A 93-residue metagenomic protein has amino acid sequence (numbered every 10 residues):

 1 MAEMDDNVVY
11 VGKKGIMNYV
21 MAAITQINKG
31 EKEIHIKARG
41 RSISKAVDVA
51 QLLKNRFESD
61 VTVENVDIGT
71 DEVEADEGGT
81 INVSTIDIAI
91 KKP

Functional and structural regions predicted by a protein language model:
M1-E3, N28, E58-D60, T80: A generic structural signal for short, solvent-exposed coil/turn residues that cap or connect secondary-structure
M1-I27: Histone-fold modules and their flanking histone-like tails across chromatin and transcription assemblies
D6-V8, I24, E31-H35, D60-N65 (+1 more regions): Beta-strand-rich binding-surface signature of beta-sandwich/beta-barrel folds used to engage anionic ligands
Y10-K14, K37-G40, V47: Ordered, soluble secondary-structure elements with a strong preference for glycine-centered loop motifs and nearby
N28-S44: Short glycine-rich, basic-tinged beta-strand/loop micro-motifs
S42-G69, V73: Short, hydrophobic/π-rich interface segment
E64-P93: C-terminal edge-of-domain segments
